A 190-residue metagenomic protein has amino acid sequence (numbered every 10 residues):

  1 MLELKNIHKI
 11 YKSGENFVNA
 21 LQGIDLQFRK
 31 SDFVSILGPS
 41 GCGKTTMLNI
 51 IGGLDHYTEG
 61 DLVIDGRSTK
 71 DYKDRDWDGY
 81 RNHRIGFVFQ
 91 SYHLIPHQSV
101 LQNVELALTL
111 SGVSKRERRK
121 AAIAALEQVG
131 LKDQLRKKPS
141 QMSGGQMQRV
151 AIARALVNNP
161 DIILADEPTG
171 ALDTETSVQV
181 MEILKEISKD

Functional and structural regions predicted by a protein language model:
M1-D190: ABC family nucleotide-binding domain
